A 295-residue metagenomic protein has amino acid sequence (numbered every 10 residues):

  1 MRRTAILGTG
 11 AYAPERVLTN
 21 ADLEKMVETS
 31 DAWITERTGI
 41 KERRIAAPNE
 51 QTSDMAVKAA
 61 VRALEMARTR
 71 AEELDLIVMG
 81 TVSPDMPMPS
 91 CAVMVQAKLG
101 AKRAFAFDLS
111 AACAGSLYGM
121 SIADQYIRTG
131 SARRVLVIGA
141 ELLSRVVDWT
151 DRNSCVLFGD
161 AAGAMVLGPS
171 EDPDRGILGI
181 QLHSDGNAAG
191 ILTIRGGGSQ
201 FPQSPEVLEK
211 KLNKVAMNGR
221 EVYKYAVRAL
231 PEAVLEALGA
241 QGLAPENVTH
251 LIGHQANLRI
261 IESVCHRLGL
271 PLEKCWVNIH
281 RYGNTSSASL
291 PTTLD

Functional and structural regions predicted by a protein language model:
M1-P48, D151-K224, R228, E232: Condensing-enzyme catalytic core mediating Claisen C-C bond formation in acyl metabolism
R3-I6, L76, A106, R133-V137: Short glycine-aspartate micro-motif
L7, G80, S110, V135-E141 (+2 more regions): Short beta-strand segments
V27-E36, M86-G100, V137-L143, S199-V207 (+1 more regions): Acidic-glycine-rich active-site phosphate/pyrophosphate-binding loop
S53, V57-A60, L64, S83-P84 (+7 more regions): Claisen-condensing/thiolase-fold acyl-transfer catalytic domains that form or cleave C-C bonds in fatty acid
M66, R70-K102: Anion-binding (especially nucleotide phosphate/pyrophosphate-binding) glycine-rich loop and adjoining beta-alpha core
E72-G80, P245-H254: Short glycine-rich phosphate-binding loop at a beta-alpha junction
Y126-A162: Flexible, glycine-rich active-site loops centered on histidine and acidic residues that chelate a metal or position
